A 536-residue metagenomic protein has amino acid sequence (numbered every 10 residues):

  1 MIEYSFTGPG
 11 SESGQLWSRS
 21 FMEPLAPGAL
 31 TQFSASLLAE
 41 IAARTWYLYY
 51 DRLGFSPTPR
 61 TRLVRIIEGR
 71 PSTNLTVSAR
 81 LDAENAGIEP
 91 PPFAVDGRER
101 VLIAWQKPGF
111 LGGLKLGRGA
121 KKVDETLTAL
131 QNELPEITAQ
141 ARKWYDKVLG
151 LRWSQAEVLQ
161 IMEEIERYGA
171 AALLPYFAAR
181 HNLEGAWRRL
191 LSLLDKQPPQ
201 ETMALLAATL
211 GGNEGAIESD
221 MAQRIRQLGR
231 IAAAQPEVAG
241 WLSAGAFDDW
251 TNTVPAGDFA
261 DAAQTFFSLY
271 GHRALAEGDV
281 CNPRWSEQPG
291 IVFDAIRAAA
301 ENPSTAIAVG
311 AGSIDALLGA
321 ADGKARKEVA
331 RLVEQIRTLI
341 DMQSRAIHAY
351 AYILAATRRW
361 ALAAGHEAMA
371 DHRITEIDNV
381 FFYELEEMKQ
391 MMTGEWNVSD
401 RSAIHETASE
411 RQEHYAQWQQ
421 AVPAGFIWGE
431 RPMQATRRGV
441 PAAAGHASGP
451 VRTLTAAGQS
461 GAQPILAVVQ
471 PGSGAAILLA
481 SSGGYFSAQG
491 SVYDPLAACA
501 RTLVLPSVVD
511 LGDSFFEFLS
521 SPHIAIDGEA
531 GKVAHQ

Functional and structural regions predicted by a protein language model:
M1, V451-I465, V469-Q536: Acidic, glycine-rich flexible loop/linker segments
M1-D341, R345, A356: N-terminal, non-catalytic alpha-helical interaction modules of very large eukaryotic scaffold proteins
G10-S11, M388-L478: Protease-associated
N74, S78, A104, Q288-P289 (+7 more regions): Poly-acidic low-complexity segments
Q335-Q419: Extended, domain-scale alpha-helical bundle/helix-rich regions
